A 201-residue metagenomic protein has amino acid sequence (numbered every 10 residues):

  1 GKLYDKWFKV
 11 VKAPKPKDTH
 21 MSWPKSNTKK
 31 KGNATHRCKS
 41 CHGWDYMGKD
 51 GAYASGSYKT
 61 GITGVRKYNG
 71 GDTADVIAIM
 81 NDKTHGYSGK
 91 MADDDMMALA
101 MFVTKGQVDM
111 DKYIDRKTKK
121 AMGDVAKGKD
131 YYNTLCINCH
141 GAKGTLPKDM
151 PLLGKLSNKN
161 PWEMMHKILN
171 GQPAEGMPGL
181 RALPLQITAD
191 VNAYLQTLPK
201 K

Functional and structural regions predicted by a protein language model:
G1-W44, K120-A142: Sequence/structural segment immediately N-terminal to covalent heme-attachment motifs in c-type and related
D5, G89-V125: Extended surface/linker regions that mediate inter-domain or inter-protein docking in multi-component redox
F8-K12, K31-V103, P151-K200: Extracytoplasmic electron-transfer domains, predominantly the class I c-type cytochrome c fold
H20-M21, N27, K112-Y113, T118 (+2 more regions): Mixed-charge, polar/low-complexity N-terminal
G48-G51, D111, T145-K148: Short acidic/His/Gly/Ser-rich catalytic and metal-binding motifs that mark active-site loops of diverse hydrolases
G123-Q172: Conserved small-residue-rich
